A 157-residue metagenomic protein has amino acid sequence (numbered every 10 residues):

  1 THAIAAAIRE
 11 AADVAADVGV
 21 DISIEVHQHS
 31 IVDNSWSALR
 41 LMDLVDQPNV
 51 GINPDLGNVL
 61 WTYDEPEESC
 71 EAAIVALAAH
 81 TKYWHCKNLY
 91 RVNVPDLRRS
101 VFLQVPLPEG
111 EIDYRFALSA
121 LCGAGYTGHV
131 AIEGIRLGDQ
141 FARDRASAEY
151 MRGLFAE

Functional and structural regions predicted by a protein language model:
T1-I52: Active-site acidic/histidine proton-transfer and metal-coordination neighborhood in alpha/beta enzyme cores
R9, S35-P54, L60-E157: Histidine-acidic metal/acid-base catalytic patches
